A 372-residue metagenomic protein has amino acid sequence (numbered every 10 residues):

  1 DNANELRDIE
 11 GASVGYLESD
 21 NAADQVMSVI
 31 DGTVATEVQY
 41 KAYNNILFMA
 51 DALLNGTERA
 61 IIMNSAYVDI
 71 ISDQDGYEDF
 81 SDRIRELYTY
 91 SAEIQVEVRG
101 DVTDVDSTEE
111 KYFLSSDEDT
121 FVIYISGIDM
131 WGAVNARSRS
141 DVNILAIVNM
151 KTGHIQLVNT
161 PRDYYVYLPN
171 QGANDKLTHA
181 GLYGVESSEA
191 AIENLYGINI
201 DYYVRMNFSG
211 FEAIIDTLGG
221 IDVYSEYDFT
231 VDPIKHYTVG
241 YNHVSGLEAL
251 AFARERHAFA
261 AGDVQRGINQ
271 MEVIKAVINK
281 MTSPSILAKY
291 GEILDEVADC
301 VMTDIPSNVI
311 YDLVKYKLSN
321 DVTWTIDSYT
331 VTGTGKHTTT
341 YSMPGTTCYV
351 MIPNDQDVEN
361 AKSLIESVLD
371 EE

Functional and structural regions predicted by a protein language model:
D1-E5: Hydrophobic/proline-rich hinge and linker segments of small-molecule sensing/allosteric domains, predominantly
E10, G15-E18, V26, D31-V38 (+4 more regions): Non-catalytic, solvent-exposed segments at the cell envelope interface
